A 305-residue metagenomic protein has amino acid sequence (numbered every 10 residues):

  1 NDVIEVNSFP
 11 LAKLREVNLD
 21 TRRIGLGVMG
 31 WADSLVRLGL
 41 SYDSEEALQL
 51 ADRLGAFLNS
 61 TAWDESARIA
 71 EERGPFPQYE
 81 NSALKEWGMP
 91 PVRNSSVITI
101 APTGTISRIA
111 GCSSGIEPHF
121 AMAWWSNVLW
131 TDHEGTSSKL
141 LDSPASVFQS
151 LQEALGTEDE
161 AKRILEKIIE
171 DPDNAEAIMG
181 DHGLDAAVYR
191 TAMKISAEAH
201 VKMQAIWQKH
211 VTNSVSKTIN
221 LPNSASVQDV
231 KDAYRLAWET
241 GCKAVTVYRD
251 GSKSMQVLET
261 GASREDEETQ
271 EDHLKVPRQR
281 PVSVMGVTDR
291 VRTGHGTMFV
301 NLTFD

Functional and structural regions predicted by a protein language model:
N1-L19, R23, L40-T103, G183-V188 (+2 more regions): Internal maturation/activation junctions in enzymes
N1-V6, G88-M89, I98-V257, M298-D305: Catalytic alpha/beta core of large soluble enzyme barrels
L19, M29, E45-A47, N81-L84 (+5 more regions): Short capping/connector residues at structural and topological boundaries
R22-R37, T105-R108: Contiguous, well-ordered alpha-helical segments that form the cores/surfaces of helical PPI scaffolds
G30-S34, L50, E65, S146-S150: A general alpha-helix detector
E259-T303: Short, Gly/Pro- and small/polar-rich lid/capping loops
